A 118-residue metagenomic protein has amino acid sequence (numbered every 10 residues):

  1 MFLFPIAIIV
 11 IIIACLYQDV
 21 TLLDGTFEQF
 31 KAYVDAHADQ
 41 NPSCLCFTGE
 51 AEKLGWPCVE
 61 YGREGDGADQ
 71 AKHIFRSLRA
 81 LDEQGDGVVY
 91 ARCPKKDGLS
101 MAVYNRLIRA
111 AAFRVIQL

Functional and structural regions predicted by a protein language model:
M1-A7: Internal gly/pro-rich beta-alpha loop/helix module that stabilizes soluble enzyme cofactors or their anionic handles
A14-A112: A C-terminal functional module that forms or caps the active site or interfaces directly with catalytic machinery
I116-L118: Short, flexible loop segments at boundaries between secondary-structure elements
